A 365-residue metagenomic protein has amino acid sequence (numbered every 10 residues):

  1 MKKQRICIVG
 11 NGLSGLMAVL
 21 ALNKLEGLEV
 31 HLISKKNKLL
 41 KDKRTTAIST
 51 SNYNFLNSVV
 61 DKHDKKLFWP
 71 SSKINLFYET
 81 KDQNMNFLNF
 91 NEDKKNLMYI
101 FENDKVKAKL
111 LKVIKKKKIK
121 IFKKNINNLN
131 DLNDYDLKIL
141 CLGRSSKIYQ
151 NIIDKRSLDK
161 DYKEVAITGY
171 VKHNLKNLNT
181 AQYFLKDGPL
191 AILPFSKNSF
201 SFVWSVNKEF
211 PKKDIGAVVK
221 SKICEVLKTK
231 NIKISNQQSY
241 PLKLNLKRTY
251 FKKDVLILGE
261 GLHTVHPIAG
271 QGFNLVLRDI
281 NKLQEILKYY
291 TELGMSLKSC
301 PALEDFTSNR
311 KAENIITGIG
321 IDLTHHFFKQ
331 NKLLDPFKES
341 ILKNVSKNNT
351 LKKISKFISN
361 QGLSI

Functional and structural regions predicted by a protein language model:
C7-N11, A21-R44: Glycine-rich FAD pyrophosphate-binding loop
G15-L16: N-terminal Rossmann-fold NAD(P) dinucleotide-binding loop
R44-F68: N-terminal glycine-rich dinucleotide-binding loop that anchors FAD/FMN and/or NAD(P) in oxidoreductases
N54, S58, W69-Y170: Conserved N-terminal helical subregion
L56, G143-T229, Q237: Conserved FAD-binding catalytic core of PHBH/FMO-like flavoproteins
P211-L293, L297-K298: FAD/FMN-dependent oxidoreductases across multiple families
T229, E285-I365: C-terminal helical "tail/cap" subdomain of flavin- and related membrane-associated enzymes
